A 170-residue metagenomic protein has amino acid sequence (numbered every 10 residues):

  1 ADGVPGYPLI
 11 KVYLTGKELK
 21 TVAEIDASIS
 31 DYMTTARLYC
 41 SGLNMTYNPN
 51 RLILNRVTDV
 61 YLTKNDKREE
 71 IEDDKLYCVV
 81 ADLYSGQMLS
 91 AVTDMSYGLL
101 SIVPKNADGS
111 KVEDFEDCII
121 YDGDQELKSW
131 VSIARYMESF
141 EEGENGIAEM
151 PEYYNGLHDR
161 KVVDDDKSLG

Functional and structural regions predicted by a protein language model:
A1-G170: Catalytic centers of hydrolytic enzymes
